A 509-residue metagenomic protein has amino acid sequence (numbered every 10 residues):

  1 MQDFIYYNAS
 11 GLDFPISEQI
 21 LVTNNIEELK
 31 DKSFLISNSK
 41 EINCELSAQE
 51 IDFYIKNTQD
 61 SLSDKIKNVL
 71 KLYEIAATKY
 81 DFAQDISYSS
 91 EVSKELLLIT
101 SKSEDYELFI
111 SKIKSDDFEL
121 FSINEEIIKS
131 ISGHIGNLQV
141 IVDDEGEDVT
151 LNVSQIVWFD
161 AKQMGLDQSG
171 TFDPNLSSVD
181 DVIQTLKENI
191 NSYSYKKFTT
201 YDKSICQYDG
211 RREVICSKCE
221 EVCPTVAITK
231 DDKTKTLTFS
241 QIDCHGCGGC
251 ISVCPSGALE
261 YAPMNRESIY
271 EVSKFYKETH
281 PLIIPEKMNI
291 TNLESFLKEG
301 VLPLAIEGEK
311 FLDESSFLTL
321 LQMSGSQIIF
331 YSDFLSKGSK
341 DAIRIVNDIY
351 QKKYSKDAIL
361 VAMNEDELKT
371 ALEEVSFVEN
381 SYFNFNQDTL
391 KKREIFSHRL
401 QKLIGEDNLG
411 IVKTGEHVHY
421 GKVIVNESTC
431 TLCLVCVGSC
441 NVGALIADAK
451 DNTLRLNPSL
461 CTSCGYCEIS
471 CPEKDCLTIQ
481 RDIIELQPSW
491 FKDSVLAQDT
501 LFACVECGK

Functional and structural regions predicted by a protein language model:
M1-E221, V226, H280-L293, S355-I446 (+3 more regions): Ferredoxin-type iron-sulfur electron-transfer modules and their immediate structural context
P15-E18, K298-I306: Short, basic, glycine/proline-bearing loop/turn elements
K233-T238, K450-R455, V495-Q498: Short linker/helix segments within small regulatory modules
T234-S252, G257-S268, K337-D341, Y354: Terminal amphipathic helices with adjacent charged low-complexity linkers/tails
T238-C244, G248-L259, C464-L477, V495-G508: Short Fe-S-cluster ligation motifs
M264-L282: ABC transporter nucleotide-binding domain
L302-E314, L318, S326-D341, A358-T370: Core solenoid repeat modules with strong leucine/isoleucine-rich periodicity, prominently canonical LRR arrays but also
L312, T319-Q322, S489-D493: C-terminal structured domains
